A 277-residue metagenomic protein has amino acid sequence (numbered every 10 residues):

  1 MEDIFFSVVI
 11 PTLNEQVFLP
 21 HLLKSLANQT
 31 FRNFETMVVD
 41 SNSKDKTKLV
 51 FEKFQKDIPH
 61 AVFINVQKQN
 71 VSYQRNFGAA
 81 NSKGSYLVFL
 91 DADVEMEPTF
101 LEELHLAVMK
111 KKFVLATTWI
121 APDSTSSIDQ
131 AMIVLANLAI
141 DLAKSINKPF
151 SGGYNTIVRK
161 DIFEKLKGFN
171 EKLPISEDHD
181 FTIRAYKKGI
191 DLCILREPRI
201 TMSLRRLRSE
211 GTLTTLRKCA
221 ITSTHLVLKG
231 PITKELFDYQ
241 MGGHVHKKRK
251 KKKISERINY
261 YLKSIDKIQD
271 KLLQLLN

Functional and structural regions predicted by a protein language model:
M1-A27: N-proximal low-complexity "stem/linker" segments adjacent to membrane-targeting elements
F34-N42, I64-Q67: Short beta-strand/loop segment that forms part of the nucleotide-sugar
D40-L49, V94: A conserved acidic beta->alpha catalytic loop
V66-S82: Glycine-rich, basic loop-to-helix element that forms the pyrophosphate-binding segment of sugar-nucleotide handling
L87: Short aromatic/hydrophobic "clamp" motif used to bind/position activated sugar donors
T99-I128: Conserved donor NDP-sugar-binding/catalytic core segment of glycosyltransferases
T117-S124, I128-Y154: Short, flexible, basic/aromatic active-site loop/helix in glycosyltransferases
I175-F181: Acidic donor-binding loop at a coil-to-helix junction in glycosyltransferase catalytic cores that engages
